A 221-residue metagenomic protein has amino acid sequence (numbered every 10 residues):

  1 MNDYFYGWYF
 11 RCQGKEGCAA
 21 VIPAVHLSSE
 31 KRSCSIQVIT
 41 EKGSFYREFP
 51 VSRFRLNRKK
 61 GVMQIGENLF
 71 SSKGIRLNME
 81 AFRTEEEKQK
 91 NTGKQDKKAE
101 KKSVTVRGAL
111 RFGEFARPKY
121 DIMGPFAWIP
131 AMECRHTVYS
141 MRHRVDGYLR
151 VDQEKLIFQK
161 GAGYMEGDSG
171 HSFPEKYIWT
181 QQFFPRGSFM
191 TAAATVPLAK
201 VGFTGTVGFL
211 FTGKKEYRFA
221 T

Functional and structural regions predicted by a protein language model:
M1-T221: Structured soluble/peripheral alpha/beta segments that form catalytic or ligand/cofactor-binding pockets
